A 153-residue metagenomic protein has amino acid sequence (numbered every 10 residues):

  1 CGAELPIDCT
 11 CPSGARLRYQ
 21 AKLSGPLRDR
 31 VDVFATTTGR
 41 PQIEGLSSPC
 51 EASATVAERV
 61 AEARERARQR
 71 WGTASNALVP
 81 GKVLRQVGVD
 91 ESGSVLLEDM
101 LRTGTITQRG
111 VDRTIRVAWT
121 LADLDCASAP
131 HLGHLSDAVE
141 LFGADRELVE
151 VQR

Functional and structural regions predicted by a protein language model:
C1-R153: Basic, amphipathic alpha-helical bundle interface domains used for macromolecular binding and assembly
